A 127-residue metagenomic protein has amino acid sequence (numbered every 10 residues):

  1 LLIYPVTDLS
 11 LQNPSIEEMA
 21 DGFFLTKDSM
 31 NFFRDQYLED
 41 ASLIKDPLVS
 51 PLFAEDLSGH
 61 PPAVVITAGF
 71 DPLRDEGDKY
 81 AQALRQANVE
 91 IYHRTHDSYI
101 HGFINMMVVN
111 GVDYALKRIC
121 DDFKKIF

Functional and structural regions predicted by a protein language model:
L1-F127: Alpha/beta-hydrolase superfamily serine-hydrolase fold, recognizing
